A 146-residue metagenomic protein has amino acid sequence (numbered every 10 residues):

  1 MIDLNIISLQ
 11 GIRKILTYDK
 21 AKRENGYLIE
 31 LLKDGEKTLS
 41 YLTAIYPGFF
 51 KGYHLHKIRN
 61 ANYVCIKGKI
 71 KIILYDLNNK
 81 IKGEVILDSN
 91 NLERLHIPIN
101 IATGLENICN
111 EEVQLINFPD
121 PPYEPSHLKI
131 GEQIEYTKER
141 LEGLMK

Functional and structural regions predicted by a protein language model:
M1-E93, N110-K146: Non-catalytic, conserved peripheral segments adjacent to functional cores
I99-N100: Extracellular beta-helix/beta-solenoid repeat scaffolds
L105-I108: Asparagine-centered strand-capping/turn motif at beta-strand->loop junctions
